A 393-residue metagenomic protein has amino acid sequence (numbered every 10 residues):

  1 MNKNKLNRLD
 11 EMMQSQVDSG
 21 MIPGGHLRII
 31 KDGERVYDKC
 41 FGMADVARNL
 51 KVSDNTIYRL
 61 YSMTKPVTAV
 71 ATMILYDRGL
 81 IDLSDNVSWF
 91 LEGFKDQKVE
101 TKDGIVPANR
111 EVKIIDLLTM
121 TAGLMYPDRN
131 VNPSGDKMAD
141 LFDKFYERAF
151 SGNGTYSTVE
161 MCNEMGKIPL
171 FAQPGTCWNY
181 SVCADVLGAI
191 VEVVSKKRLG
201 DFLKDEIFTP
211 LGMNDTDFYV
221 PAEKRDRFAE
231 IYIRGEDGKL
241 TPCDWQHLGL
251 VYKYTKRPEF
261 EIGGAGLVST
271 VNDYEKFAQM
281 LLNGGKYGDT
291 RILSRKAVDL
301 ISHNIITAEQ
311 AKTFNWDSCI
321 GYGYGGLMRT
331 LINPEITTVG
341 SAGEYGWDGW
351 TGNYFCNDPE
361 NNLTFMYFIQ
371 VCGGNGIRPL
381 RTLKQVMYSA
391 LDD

Functional and structural regions predicted by a protein language model:
N2-L60, L80, D96-G104, I377 (+2 more regions): Short, conserved catalytic-motif segment at the N-terminal edge
N7-M13, G33, R59-V87, A184-E192 (+2 more regions): Active-site SXXK
V36, F355-C356, N362-V371: Short, well-ordered beta-strand elements
G42-A44, H247, V371: A generic structural motif
S88-K95: Acidic helix-start/capping segments at beta-turn-to-alpha-helix junctions
K98-V339: Short, surface-exposed loop or secondary-structure junction motifs that flank catalytic or metal-binding residues
L327, A342, W347-N357: Short glycine-rich, acidic/polar surface loops and turns
